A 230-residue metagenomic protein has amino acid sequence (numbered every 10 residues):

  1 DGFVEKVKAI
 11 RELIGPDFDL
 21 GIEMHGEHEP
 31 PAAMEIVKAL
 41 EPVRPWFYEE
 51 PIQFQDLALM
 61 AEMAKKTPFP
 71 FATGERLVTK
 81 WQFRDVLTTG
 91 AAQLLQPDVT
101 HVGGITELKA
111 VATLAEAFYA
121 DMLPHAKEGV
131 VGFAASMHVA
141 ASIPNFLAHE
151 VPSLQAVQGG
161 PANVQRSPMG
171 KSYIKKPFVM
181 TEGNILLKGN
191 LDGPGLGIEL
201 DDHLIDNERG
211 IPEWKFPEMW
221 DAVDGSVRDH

Functional and structural regions predicted by a protein language model:
D1-E5, K171-Y173, D224-S226: Glycine-rich, flexible loop segments associated with nucleotide phosphate handling
D1-E62, K66: Metal-dependent enolase-superfamily TIM-barrel catalytic cores that perform enediolate-based chemistry
R11-I14, R44, A140-P144, R209-P212: Structural signal for hydrophobic packing residues in well-ordered secondary-structure cores of soluble enzyme domains
K38, R44-F47, Q53-T73, L77-L186 (+1 more regions): Shared catalytic-loop signature of beta/alpha-barrel
L191-H230: Extended hydrophobic packing segments that form well-structured cores
